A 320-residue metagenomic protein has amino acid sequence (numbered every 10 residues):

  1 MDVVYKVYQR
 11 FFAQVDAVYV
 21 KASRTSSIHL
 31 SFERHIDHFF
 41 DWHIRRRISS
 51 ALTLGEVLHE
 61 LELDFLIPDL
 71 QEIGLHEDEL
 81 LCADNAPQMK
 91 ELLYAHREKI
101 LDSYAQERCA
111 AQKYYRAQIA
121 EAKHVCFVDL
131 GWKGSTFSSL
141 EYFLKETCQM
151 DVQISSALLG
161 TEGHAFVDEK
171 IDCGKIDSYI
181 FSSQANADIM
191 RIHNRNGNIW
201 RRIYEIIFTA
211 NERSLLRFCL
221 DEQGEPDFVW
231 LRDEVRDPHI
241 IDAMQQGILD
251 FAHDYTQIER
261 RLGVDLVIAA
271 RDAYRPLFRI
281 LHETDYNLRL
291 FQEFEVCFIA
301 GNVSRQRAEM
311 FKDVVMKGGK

Functional and structural regions predicted by a protein language model:
M1-K320: Long, low-complexity, Lys/Arg-enriched
